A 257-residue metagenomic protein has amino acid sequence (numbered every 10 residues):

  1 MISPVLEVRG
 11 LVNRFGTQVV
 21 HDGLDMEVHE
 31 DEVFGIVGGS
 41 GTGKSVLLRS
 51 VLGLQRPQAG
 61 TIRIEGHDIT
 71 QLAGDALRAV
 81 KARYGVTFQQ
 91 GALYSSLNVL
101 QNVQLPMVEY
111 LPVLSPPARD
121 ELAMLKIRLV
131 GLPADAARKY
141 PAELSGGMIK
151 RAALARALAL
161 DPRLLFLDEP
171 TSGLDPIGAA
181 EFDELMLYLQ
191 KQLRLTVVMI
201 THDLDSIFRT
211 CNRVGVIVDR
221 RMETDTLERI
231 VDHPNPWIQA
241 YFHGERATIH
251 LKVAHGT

Functional and structural regions predicted by a protein language model:
V37-G39: The feature captures the beta-strand-to-loop junction immediately N-terminal to the Walker
L52: Helix-to-loop junction immediately C-terminal to a conserved catalytic motif
D68, P116-D135: Conserved ABC ATPase "signature" region
Y140-L144, M148: Conserved ABC ATPase signature
A159-R163: A short, proline-enriched helix->beta-strand linker immediately N-terminal to the Walker B motif in ABC-type P-loop
L165-D168: Catalytic Walker B motif of ABC-type/P-loop ATPase nucleotide-binding domains
